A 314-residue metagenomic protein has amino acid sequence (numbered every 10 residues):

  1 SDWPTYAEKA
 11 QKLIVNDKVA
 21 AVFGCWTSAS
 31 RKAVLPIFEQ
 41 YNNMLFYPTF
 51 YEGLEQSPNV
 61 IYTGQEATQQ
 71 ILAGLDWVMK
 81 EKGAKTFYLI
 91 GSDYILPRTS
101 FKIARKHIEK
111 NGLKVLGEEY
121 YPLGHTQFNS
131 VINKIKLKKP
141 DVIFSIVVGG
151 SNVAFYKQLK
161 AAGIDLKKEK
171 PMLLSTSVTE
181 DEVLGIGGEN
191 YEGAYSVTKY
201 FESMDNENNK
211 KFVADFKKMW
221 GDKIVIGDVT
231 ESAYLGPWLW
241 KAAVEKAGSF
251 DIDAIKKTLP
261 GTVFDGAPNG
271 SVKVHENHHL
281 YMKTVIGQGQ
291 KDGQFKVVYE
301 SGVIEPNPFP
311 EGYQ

Functional and structural regions predicted by a protein language model:
W3-A20, D76-K80, T126-K139, A161: Short, well-structured alpha-helical segments in soluble
P4, N16-E118, K167-Y195: Extracytoplasmic ligand/sensor domains, especially the bilobed periplasmic-binding protein
P4-A7, C25-K32, Q65-L72, Y94-T99 (+6 more regions): Soluble non-cytosolic domains of exported or imported proteins
S28-L35, E39, P140-G163: Hydrophobic alpha-helical
V115-P122, S130-K138, G150-V178: Internal alpha/beta domain cores that form substrate/cofactor-binding pockets in large enzymes and binding proteins
Y156-Y234, E245-F250, G289, Y299-Q314: Extracellular/periplasmic periplasmic-binding protein-like sensory domains
E192, V263-Q314: Solvent-exposed, acidic/polar segments of extracytosolic/periplasmic ligand-binding ectodomains
D251-P268: Short, well-structured alpha-helical segments that form the helix of a local strand-helix-strand
